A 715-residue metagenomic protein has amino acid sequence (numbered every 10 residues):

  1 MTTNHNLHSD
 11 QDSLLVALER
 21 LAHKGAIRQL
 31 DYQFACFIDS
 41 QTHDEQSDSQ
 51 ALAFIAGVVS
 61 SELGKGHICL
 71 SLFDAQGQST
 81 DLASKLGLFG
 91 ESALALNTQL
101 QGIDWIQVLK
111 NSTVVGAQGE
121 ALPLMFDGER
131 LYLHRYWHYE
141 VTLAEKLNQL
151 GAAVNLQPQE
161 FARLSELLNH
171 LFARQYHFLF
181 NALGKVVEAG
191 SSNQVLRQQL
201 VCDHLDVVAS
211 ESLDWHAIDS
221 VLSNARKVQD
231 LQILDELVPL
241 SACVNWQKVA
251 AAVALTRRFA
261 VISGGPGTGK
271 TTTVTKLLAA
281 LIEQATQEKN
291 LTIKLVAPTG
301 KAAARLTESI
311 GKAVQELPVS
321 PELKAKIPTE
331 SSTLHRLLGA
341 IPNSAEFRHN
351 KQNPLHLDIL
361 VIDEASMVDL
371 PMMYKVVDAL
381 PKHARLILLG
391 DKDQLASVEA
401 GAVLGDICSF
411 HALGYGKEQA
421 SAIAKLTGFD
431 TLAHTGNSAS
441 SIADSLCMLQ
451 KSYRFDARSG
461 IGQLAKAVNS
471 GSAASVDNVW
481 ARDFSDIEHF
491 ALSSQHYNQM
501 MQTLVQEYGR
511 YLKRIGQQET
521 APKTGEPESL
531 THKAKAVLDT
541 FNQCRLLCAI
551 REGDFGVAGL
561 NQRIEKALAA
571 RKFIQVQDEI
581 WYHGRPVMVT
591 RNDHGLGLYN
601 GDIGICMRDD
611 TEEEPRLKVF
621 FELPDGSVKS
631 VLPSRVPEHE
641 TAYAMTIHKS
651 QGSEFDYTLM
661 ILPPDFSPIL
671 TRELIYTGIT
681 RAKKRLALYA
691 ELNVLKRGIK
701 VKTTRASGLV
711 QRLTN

Functional and structural regions predicted by a protein language model:
N4-V228: N-terminal accessory nucleic-acid engagement/regulatory domains that precede and modulate ATP-driven motor cores
Q41, Q78, S112-V115, K146-A153 (+21 more regions): Conserved, well-folded catalytic cores of nucleic-acid-processing and energy-transducing macromolecular machines
A75, L143, T333, D363 (+7 more regions): Residue-level signature of catalytic and energy-coupling elements of molecular machines, predominantly ATP/GTP-dependent
A217-F259: Conserved pre-motif I regulatory segment
K248-A251, L255-R482: ASCE P-loop NTPase helicase motor core
P381, I580-H583, Y599, S650: Residue-level recognition of short, solvent-exposed, well-ordered loop/turn junctions that link secondary-structure
D393, S397-V587, D593-G595: Conserved helicase motor core of P-loop NTPases
S470, D602-N715: C-terminal accessory regions
